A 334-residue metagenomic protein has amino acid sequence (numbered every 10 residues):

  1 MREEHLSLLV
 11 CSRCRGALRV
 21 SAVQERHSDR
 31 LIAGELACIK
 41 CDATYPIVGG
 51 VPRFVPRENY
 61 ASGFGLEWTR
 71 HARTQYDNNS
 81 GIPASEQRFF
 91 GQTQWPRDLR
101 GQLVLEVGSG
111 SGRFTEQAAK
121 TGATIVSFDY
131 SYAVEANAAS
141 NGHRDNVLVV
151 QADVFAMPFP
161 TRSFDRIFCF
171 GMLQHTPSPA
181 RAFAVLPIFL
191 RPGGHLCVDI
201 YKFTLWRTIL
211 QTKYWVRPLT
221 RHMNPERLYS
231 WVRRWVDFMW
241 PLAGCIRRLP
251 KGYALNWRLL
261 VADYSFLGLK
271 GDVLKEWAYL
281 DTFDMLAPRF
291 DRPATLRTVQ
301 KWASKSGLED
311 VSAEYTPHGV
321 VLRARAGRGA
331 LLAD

Functional and structural regions predicted by a protein language model:
M1-P158, D291-R292, T298, A313-D334: Conserved N-terminal segment of class I S-adenosyl-L-methionine
I167-F168: Hydrophobic beta-strand segment of the Class I
G171-M172: Short catalytic micro-motifs in class I SAM-dependent methyltransferases
A180-P192: A short glycine-rich, Lys/Arg-flanked "PGG" loop and its adjoining helix->strand segment in the class I
H195-D237: Conserved class I S-adenosyl-L-methionine
Y201-P218, G271-R289: Short, glycine-/aromatic-enriched active-site segment of Class I SAM-dependent methyltransferases
E226-P288: SAM-dependent methyltransferase
